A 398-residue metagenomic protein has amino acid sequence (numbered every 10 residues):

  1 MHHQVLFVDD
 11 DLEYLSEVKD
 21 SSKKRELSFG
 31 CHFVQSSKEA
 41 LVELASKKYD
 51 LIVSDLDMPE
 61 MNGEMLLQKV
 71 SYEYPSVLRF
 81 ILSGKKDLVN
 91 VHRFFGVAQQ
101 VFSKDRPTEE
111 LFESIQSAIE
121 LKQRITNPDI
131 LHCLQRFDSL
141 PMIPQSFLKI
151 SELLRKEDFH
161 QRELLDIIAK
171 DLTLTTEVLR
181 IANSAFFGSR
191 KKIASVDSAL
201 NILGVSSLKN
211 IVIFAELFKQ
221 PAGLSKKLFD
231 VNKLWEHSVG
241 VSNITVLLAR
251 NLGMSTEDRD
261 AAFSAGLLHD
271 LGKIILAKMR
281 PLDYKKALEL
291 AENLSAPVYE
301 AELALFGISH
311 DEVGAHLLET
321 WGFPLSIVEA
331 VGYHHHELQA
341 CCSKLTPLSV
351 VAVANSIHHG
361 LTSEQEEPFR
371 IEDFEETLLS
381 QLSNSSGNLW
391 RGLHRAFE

Functional and structural regions predicted by a protein language model:
F7, L27-Q35, E43: Short hydrophobic/Thr-rich beta-strand motif most characteristic of the beta2 strand and flanking loop of CheY-like
D9, D55, S83: Active-site residues of response regulator receiver
L12-E13, K19, F33-V42, G63: Helix N-cap/capping motif at the beta->alpha junctions
R25-E26, A45-K47, K69-S76: Conserved phosphotransfer cores of two-component systems
K47-V53: Active-site beta3 strand of CheY-like receiver
M58: Receiver (REC) domain active-site loop signature in two-component systems and cognate sites in sensor histidine kinases
M65, L78, K85-F102, E109: Alpha4 helix (beta4-alpha4-beta5 surface) of REC/receiver domains from two-component response regulators
T108-L271, I275-L288, E292-E366: Conserved alpha-helical "signature site" that marks functionally important helical segments or helix/loop junctions
